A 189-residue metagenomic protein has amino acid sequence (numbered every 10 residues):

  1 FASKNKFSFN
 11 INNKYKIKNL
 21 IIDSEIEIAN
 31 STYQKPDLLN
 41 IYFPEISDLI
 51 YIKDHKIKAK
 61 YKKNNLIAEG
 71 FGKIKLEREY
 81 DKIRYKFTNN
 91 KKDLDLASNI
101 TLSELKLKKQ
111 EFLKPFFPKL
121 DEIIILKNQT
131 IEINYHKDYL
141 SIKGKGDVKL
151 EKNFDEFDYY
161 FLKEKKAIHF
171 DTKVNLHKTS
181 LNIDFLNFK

Functional and structural regions predicted by a protein language model:
F1-K189: Membrane-proximal interfacial segments on either side of biological membranes
